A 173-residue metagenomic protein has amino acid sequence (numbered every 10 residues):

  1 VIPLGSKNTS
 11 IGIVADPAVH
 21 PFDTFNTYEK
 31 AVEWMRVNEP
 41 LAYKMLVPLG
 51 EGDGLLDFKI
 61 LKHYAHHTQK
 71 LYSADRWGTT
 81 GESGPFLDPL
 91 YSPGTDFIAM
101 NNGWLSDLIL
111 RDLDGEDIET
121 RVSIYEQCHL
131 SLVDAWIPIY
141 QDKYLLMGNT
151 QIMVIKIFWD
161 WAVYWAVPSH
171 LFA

Functional and structural regions predicted by a protein language model:
I2-S6, V14-A15: A short, hydrophobic, proline-anchored segment that marks a local hinge/packing element in signaling and regulatory
G5, V19-W104, L108-Y140, Y144: FAD/FMN-dependent oxidoreductases across multiple families
S10-V14, G78: Short hydrophobic beta-strand segments that form the core of ligand-binding sensory/regulatory domains
V122-A173: Extended amphipathic alpha-helical segments with heptad-repeat/coiled-coil character used for oligomerization, fusion
